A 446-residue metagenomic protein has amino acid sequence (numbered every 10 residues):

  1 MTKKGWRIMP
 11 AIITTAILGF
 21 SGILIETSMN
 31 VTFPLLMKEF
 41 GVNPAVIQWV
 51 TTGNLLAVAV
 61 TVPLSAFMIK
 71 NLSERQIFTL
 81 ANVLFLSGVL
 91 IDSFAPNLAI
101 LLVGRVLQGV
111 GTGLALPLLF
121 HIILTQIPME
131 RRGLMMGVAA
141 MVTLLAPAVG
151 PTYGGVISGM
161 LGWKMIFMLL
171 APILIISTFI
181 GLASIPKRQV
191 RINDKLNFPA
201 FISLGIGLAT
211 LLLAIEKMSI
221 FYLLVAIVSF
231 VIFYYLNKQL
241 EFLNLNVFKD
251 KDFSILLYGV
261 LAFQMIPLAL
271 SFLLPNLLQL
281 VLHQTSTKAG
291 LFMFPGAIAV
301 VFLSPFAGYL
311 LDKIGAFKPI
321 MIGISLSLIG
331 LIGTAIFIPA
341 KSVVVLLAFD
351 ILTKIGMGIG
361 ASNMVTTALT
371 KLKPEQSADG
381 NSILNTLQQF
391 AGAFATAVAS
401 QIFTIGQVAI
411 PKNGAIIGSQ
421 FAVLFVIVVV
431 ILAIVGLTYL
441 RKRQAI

Functional and structural regions predicted by a protein language model:
M1-G5: Short, Lys/Arg-rich, polar N-terminal cytosolic tail immediately upstream of the first transmembrane signal-anchor
I8-L24, M29-F33, F40, P44 (+10 more regions): 12-transmembrane solute porter fold
T14, G88, S93, G104 (+12 more regions): Small-residue hotspots
E26-P34, S87-S93, T143-G159, G181-S184 (+2 more regions): Membrane-embedded alpha-helical segments in integral membrane proteins
A45, L55, V62-F198: Helix-loop-helix hairpins in multi-pass membrane proteins, especially solute transporters
L56-V60, L90, L144-A148, T152 (+4 more regions): Hydrophobic/small/kink-forming positions within alpha-helical transmembrane segments of polytopic membrane proteins
L90-F94, T178-A183, V231-Y234, I332-I336 (+2 more regions): Membrane-embedded alpha-helical segments of multi-pass transporters/permeases
G159-G259: Hydrophobic transmembrane-helix bundles of small-molecule transporters
